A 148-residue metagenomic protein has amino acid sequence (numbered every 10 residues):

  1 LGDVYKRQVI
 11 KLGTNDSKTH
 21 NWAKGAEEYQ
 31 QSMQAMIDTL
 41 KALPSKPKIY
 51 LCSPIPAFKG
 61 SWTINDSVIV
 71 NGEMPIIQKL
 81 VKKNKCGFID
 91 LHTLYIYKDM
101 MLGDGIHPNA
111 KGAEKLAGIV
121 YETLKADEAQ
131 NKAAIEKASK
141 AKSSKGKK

Functional and structural regions predicted by a protein language model:
L1-Y5: Short, small-residue-biased leader/transition segments that mark boundaries at the very start of proteins
R7-L12, K48-S53, G87-D90, H107: Structural recognition of the beta-strand scaffold that forms the well-ordered cores of secreted hydrolase catalytic
K11-S17, I37-N71: Active-site segments of SGNH/GDSL-like serine hydrolases that catalyze O-acetyl group transfer/hydrolysis on lipids
T19-E27, W62: Metal-dependent catalytic neighborhoods of phosphoester/phosphodiester hydrolases
G25-Q34, D66-M74: Charged helix-capping and loop-helix junction motifs
E27-Q34, D38, E114, G118 (+1 more regions): Amphipathic, non-transmembrane alpha-helical secondary structure
M36-K48, I76-G87: A structural motif corresponding to the C-terminal end of an alpha-helix and its immediate exit/capping segment
I55-K148: Catalytic His-Asp segment of secreted/periplasmic serine-dependent ester chemistry enzymes
